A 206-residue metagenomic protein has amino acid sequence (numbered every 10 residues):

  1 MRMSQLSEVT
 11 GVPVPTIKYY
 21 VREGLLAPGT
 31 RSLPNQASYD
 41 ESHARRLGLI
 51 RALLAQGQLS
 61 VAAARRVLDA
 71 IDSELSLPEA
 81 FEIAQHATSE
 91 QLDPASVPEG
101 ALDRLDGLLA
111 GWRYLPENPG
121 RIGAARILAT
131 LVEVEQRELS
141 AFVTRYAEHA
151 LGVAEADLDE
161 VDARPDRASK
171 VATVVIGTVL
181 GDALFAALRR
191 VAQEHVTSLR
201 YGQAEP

Functional and structural regions predicted by a protein language model:
R2-E8, R22-E23, A27-L33, S38-P206: Arg/Lys-rich, alpha-helical DNA-contact motif
L6, P13-T16: Short glycine/proline-centered loop/turn elements that form peptide/ligand docking sites
